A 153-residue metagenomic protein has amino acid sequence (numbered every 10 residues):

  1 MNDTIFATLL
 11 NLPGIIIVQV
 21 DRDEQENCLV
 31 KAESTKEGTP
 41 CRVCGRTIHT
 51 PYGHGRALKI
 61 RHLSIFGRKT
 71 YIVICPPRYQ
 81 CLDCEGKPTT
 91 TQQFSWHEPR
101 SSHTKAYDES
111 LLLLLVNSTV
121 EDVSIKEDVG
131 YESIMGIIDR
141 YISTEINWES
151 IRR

Functional and structural regions predicted by a protein language model:
M1-F94: Short, conserved DNA-binding cores of transcription-related domains
I60-R153: Short, positively charged, Gly/Tyr-enriched micro-motifs that form contact patches at catalytic or ligand/partner
